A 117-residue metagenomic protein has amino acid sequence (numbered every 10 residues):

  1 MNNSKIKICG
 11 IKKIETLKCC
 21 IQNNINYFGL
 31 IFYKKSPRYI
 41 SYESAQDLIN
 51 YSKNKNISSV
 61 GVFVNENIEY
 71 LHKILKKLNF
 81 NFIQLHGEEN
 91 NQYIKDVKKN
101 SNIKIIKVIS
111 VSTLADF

Functional and structural regions predicted by a protein language model:
M1-F117: Conserved N-terminal beta1-alpha1 strand-loop-helix module at the mouth
